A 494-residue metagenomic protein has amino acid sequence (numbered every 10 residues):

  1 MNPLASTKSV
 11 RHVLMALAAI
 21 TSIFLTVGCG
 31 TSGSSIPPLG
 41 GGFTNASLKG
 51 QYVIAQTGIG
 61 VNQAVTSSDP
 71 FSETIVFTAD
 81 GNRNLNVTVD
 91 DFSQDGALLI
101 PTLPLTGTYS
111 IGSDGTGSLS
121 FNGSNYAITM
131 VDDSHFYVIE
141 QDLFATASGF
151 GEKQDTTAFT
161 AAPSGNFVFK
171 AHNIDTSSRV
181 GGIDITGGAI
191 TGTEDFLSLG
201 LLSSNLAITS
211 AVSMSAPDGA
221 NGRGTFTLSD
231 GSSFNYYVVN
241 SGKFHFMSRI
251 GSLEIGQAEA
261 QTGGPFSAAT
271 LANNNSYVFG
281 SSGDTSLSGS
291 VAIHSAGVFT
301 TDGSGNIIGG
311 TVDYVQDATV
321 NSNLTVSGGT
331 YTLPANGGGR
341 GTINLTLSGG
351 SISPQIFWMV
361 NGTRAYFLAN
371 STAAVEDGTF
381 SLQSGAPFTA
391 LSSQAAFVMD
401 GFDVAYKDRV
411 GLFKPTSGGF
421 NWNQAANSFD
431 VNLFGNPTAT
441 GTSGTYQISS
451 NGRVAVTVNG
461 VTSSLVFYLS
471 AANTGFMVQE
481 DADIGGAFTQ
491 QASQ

Functional and structural regions predicted by a protein language model:
N2-L17: Bacterial N-terminal signal peptides that target proteins for export
F24-G28: C-terminal motif of bacterial Sec signal peptides marking the signal peptidase cleavage site
C29-Q494: Mature soluble binding/inhibitory domains
